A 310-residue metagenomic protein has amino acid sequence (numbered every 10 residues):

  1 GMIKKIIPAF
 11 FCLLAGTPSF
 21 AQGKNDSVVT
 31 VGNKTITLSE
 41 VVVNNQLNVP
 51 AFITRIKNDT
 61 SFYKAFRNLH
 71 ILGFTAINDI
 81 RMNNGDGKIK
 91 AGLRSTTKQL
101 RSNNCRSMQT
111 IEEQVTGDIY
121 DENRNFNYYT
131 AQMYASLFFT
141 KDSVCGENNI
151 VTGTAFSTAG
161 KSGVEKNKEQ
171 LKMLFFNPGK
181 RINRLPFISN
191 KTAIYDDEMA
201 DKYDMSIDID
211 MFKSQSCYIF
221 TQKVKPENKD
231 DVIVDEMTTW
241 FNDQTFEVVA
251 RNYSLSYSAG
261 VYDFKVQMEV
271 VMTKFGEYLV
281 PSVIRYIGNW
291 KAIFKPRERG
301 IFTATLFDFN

Functional and structural regions predicted by a protein language model:
G1-S27, L38: Bacterial Sec-dependent N-terminal signal peptides
K24-C217, T221-I233, K295-N310: Structured extracytoplasmic
Y203-D208, E236, S254, V266-E269: Short structured motifs
D210, N242-Q244, V271-F275: Short beta-strand micro-motifs enriched in acidic
K213-A259: Short helix-loop boundary/capping segments
Y253-D308: Short aromatic loop motif centered on NTY/YTY
